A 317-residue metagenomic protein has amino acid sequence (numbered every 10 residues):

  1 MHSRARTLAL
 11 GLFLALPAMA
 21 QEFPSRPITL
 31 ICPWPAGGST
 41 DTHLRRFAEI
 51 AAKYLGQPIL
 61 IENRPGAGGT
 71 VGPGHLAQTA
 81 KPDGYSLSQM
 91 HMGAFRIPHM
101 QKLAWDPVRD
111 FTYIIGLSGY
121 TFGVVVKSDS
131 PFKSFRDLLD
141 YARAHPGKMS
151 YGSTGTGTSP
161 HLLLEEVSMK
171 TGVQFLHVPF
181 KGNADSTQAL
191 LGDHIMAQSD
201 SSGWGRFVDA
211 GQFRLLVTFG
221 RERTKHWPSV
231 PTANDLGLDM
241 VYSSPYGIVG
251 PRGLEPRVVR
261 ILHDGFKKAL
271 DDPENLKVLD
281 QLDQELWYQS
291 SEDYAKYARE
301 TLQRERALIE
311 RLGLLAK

Functional and structural regions predicted by a protein language model:
M1-A9: Bacterial N-terminal signal peptides that target proteins for export
A9-P17: Bacterial N-terminal signal peptides
A20-D110, K148, T156, K170-S202 (+3 more regions): N-terminal (or domain-start) structured segment
S25-P27, M169-V173, P256-K317: An extracytoplasmic/periplasmic, membrane-proximal ligand-sensing/linker region
Q78-S86, P98-D185, A233-L238, S243-V278: Hinge/capping helix and adjacent helix->loop/strand transition within the periplasmic-binding protein
H91-M92, S128, S201-G203, G220-R221 (+1 more regions): Short secondary-structure boundary segments
D185-V241: Anionic-ligand binding region
